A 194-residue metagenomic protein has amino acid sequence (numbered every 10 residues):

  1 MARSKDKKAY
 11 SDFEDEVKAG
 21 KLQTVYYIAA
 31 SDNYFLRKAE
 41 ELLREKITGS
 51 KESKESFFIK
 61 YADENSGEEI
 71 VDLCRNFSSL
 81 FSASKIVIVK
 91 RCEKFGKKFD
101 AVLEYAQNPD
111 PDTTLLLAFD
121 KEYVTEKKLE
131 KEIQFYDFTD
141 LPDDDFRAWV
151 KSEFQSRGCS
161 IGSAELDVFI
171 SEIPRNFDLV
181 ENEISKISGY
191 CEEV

Functional and structural regions predicted by a protein language model:
M1-V194: Conserved beta/loop motifs at nucleotide-recognition and modification sites
